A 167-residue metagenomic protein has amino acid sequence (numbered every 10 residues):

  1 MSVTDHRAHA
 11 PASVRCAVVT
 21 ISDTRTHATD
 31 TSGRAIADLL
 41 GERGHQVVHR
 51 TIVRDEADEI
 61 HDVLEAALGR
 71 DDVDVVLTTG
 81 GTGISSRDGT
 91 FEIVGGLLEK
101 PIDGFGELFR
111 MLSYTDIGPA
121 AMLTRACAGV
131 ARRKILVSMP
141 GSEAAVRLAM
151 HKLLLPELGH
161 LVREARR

Functional and structural regions predicted by a protein language model:
M1-R167: Non-catalytic beta/alpha edge segments that cap or flank active sites
